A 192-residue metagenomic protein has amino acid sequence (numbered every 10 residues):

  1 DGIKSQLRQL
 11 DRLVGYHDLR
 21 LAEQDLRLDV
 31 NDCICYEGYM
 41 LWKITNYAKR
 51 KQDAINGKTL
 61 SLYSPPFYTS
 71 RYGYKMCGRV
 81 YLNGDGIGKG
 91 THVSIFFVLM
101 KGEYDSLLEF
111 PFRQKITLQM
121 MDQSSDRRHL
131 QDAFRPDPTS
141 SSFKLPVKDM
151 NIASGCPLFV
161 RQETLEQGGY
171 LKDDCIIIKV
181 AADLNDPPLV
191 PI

Functional and structural regions predicted by a protein language model:
K4-I192: Protein/peptide-recognition domains central to ubiquitin and immune signaling
